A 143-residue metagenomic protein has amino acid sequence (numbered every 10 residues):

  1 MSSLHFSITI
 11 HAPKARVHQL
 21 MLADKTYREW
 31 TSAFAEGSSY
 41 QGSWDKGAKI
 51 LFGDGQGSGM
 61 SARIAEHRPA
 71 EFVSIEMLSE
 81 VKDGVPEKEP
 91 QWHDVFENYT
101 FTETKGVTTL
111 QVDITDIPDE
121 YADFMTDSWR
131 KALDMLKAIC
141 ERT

Functional and structural regions predicted by a protein language model:
M1-S3, A70-F72, K105-T109: A generic structural signal for beta-strand entry/edge sites
M1-S38: Hydrophobic ligand-binding cavity/cleft-lining segments
S3, G59, W92-D94: Short, mixed charged/polar active-site loops that provide acid/base catalysis or chelate metal/phosphate cofactors
I8, S61-E66, D94-T102: Hydrophobic/aromatic beta-strand elements that line small-molecule binding cavities or substrate pockets in beta-rich
V17-M21, Y27, I50, I64 (+4 more regions): Hydrophobic pocket/interface hotspot
S38-G84: Glycine-rich portal/gate segments that line the openings of hydrophobic small-molecule binding cavities
K82-R130: Beta-strand/loop substructures that line and gate deep hydrophobic ligand-binding cavities in soluble
L133-E141: Short amphipathic alpha-helical signal-transduction/dimerization elements
